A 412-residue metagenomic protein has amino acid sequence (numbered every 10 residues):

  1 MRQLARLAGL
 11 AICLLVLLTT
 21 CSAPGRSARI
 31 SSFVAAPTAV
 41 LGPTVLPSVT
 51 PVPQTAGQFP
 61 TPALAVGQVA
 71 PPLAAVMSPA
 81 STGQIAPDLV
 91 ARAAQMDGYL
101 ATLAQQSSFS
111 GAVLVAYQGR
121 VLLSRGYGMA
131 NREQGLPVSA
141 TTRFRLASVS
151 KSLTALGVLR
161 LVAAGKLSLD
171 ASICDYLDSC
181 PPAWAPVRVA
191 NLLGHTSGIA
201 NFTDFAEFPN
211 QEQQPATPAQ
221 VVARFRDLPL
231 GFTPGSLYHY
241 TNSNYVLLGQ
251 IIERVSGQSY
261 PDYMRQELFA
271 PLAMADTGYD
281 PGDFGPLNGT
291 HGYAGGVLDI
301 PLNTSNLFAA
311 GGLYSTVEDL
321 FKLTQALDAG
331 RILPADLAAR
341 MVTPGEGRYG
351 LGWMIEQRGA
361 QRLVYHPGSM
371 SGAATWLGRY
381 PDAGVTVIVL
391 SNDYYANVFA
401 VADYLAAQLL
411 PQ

Functional and structural regions predicted by a protein language model:
M1-A8: Bacterial N-terminal signal peptides that target proteins for export
L10-T19: Bacterial N-terminal signal peptides
C21-D88: Ser/Thr-rich, Proline-interspersed low-complexity disordered segments
V52-P53, P60-G67, P71, P87 (+2 more regions): Short, gly/Ser/Thr-rich active-site loops of penicillin-recognizing serine hydrolases
A86-F144, S168-A171: Short, conserved catalytic-motif segment at the N-terminal edge
L100, V113, G119, R143-D170 (+3 more regions): Active-site SXXK
N131, W184-S371, T375-W376: Short, surface-exposed loop or secondary-structure junction motifs that flank catalytic or metal-binding residues
Y365-H366, A374-D393: Short, well-ordered beta-strand elements
